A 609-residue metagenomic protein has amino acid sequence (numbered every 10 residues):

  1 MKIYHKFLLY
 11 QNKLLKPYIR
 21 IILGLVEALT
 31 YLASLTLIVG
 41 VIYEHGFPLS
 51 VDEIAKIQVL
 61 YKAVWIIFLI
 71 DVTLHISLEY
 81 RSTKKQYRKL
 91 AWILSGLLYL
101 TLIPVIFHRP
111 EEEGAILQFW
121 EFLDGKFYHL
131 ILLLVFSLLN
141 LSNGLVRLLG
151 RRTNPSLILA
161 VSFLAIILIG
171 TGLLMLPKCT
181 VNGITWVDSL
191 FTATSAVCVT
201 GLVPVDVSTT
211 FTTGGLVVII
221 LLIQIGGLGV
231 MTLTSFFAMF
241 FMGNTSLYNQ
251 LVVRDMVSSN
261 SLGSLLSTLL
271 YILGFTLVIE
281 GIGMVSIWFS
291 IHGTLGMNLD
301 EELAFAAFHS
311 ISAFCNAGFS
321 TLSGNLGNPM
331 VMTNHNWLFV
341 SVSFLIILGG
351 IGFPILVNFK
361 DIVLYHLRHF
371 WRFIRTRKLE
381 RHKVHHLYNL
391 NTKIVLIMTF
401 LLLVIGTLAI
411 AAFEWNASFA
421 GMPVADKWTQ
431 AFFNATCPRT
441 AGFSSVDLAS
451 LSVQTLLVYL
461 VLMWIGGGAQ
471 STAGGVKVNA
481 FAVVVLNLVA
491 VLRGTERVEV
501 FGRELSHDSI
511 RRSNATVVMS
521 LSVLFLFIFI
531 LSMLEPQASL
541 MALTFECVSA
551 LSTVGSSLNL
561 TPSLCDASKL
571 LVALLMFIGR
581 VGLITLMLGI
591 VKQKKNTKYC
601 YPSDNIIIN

Functional and structural regions predicted by a protein language model:
M1-N609: Membrane-proximal intracellular helices of multi-pass ion channels
